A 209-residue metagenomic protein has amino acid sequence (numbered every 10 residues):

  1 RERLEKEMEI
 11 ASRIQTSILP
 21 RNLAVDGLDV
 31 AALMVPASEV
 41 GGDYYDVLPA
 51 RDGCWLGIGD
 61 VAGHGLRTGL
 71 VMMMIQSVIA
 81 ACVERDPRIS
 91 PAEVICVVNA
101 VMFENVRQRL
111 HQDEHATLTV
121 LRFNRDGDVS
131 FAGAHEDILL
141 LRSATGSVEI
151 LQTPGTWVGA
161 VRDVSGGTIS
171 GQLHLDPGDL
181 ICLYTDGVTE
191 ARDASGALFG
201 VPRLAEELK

Functional and structural regions predicted by a protein language model:
R1-C182: … and, occasionally, acidic/histidine-rich disordered N-termini of signaling adaptors
T119, G171-L183, V188-K209: C-terminal catalytic subdomain
